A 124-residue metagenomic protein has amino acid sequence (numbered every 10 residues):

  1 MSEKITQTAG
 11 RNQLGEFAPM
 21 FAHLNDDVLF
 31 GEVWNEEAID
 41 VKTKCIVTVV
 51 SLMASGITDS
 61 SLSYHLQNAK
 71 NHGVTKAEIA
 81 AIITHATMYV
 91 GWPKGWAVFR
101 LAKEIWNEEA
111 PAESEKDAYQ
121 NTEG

Functional and structural regions predicted by a protein language model:
M1-C45, S63, N71, G95-G124: Acidic, glycine/proline-rich low-complexity segments that act as flexible tails and inter-domain linkers
A18-M20, M53-I57: A short, ordered amphipathic alpha-helix with a cationic face
D40, G73-A80: Helix N-cap / loop-to-helix initiation motif
K44-L52, L62, A80-I83: Short, structured motif recognition centered on aromatic/hydrophobic residues
I57-H65, A86-L101: Short amphipathic alpha-helical segments at helix boundaries and their inter-helical linkers
